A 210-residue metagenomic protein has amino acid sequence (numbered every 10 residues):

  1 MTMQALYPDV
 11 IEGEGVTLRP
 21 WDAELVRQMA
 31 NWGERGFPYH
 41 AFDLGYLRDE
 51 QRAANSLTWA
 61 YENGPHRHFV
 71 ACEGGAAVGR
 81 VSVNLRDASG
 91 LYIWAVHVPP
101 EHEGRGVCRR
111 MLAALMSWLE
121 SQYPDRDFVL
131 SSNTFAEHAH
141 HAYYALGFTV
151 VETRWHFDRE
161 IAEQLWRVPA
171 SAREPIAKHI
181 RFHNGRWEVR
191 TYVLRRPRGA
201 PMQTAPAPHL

Functional and structural regions predicted by a protein language model:
M1-R27, R186-L210: Conserved N-terminal entry element of GNAT/NAT acetyltransferase domains
P20-V26, N31-A95, P99-E101, L112-A113 (+3 more regions): Acetyl-CoA-dependent GNAT
S82-L85, S131, R154: Short beta->alpha transition motifs characteristic of CBS
P99-E101, R105, T134-F135: Active-site acidic-Proline motif in GNAT/NAT acetyltransferases
L119-S132: Conserved GNAT acetyl-CoA-binding A-motif
V129-H140, H156-A162: Conserved beta-strand-loop-alpha-helix junction that forms the acyl-donor binding cleft
Y144-R154: Conserved acetyl-CoA-binding loop of GNAT-fold acetyltransferases
A162-V193: A C-terminal cap/extension of S-adenosyl-L-methionine-dependent methyltransferases that defines the acceptor-substrate
